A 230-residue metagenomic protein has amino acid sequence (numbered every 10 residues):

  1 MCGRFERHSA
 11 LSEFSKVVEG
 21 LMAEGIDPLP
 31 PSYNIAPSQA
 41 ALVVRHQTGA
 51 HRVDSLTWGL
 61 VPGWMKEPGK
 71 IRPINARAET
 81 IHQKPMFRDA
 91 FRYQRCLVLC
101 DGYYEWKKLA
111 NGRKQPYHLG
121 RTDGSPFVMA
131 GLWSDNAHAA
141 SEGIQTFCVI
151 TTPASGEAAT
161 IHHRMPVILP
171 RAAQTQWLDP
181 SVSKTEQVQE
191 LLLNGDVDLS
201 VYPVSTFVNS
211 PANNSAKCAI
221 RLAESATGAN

Functional and structural regions predicted by a protein language model:
M1-N230: Short linear sequence motif anchored by a di-proline
